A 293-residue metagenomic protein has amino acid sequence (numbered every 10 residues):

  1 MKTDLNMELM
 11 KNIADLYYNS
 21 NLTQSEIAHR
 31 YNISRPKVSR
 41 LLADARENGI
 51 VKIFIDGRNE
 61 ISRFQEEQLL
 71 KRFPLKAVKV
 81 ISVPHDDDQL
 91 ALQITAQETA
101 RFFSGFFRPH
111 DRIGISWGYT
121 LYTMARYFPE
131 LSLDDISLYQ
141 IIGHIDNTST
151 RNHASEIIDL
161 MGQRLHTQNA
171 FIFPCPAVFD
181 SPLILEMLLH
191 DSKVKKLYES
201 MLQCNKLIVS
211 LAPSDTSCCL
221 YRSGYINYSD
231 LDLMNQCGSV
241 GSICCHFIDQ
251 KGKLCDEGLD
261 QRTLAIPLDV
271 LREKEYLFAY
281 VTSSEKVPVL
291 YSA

Functional and structural regions predicted by a protein language model:
L5-N21: Short, amphipathic alpha-helical "recognition" segments used to contact nucleic acids or chromatin
I13, T23-I33: Short alpha-helical "recognition helix" segments of helix-turn-helix
S39-L41: Key DNA-contacting residues within the recognition helix of helix-turn-helix
D44: Alpha-helical DNA-recognition elements
I50-Q65: Short Lys/Arg-enriched helix C-cap and helix-to-coil transition segments that create basic nucleic-acid-contact patches
E67, R72-P109, L133-S217, R222-Y228 (+2 more regions): Ligand-binding beta-strand-loop-alpha-helix segment within the catalytic cores of soluble metabolic enzymes
I113-T123, P213-D215, S283-K286: Gly/Ser/Thr-rich loops at beta-strand to alpha-helix junctions that form or flank small-molecule/cofactor-binding
D256-A293: ATP/nucleoside-binding phosphotransfer catalytic cores, i.e., glycine-rich phosphate-binding loops
